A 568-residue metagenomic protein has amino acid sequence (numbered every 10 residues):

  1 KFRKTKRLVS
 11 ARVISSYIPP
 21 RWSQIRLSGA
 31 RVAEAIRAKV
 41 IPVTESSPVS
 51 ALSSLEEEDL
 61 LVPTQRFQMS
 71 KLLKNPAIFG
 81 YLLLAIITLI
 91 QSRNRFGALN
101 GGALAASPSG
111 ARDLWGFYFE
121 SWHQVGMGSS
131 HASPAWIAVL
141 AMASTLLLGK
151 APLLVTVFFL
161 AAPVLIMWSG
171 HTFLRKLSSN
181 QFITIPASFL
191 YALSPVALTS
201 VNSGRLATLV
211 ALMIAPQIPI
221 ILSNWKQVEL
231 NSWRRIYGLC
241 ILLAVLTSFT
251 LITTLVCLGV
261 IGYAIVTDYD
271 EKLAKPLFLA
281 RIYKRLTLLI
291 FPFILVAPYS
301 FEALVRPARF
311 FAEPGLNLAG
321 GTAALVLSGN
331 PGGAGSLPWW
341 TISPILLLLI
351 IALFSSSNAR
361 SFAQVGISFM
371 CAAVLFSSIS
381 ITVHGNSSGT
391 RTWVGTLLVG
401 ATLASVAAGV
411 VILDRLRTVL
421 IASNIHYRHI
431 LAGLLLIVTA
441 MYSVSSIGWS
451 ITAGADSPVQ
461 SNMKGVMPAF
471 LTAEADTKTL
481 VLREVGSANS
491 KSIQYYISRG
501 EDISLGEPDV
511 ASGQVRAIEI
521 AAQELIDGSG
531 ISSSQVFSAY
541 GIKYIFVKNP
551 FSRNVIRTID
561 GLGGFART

Functional and structural regions predicted by a protein language model:
G29, S47-S92: Start-transfer (signal-anchor) and selected internal transmembrane alpha helices of multi-pass inner/ER membrane
R37, I41-P48, S53, F117-H123 (+3 more regions): Periplasmic/ER-lumenal interhelical loops and adjacent helix-loop junctions in multi-pass membrane proteins
L89-P216, I221, W225, E229-N231: Active-site lumenal/periplasmic loops and adjacent helix-entry segments of GT-C-fold, multi-pass membrane
A103-G110, A197-L209, G315-P331, V365-R428: Membrane-helix boundary/interfacial segments in multi-pass membrane proteins
N224, V256-I290: Perimembrane helix-loop-helix junctions
K226-V245, Y283: Short hydrophobic alpha-helices at membrane interfaces in multi-pass membrane enzymes
L416-S446: Signature aromatic-anchored transmembrane alpha helix within multi-pass, membrane-resident enzymes that catalyze glycan
F470-Y540: Extracytoplasmic/lumenal acceptor-recognition loop(s) of multi-pass membrane glycoenzymes
